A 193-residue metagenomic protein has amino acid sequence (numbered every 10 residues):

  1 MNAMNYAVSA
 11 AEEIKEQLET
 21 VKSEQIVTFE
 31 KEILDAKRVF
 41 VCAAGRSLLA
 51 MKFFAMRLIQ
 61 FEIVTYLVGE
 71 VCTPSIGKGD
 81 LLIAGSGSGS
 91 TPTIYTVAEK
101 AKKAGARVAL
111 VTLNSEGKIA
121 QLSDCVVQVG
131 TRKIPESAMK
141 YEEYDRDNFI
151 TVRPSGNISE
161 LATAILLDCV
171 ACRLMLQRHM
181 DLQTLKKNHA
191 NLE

Functional and structural regions predicted by a protein language model:
M1, C169, M175-E193: A short, charged, Gly/Pro-tolerant segment at domain boundaries
M1-E19: Generic N-terminal amphipathic, Lys/Arg-enriched alpha-helix
N5, S9, E24, T28 (+5 more regions): Conserved active-site and cofactor/substrate-binding residues in soluble primary-metabolism enzymes
E13-V21, F61, V126-V129, L161 (+2 more regions): Change "in soluble alpha/beta enzymes" to "in soluble alpha/beta proteins
Q17, C72, P154, D181 (+1 more regions): Glycine-rich, flexible loop/turn motifs
E19-D35: A short, well-structured juxtamembrane/interface segment
V27, K31, P92, D168: Short, contiguous clusters of charged residues that form electrostatic/catalytic patches at enzyme active sites, used
F40-A44, L49-A162: Glycine-rich phosphate-binding loops that contact phosphosugars or nucleotide phosphates
